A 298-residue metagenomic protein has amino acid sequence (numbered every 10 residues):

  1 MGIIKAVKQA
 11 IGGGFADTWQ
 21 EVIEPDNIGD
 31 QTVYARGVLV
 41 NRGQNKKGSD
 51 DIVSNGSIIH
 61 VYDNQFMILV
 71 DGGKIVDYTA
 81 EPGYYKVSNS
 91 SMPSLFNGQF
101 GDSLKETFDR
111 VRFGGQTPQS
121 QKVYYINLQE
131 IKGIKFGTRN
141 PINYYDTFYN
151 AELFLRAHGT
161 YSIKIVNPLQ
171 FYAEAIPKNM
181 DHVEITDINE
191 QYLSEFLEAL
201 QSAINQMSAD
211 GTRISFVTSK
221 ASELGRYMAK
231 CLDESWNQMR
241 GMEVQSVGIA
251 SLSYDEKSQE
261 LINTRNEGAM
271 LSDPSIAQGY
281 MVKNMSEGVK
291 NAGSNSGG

Functional and structural regions predicted by a protein language model:
M1-S253, V282: N-terminal hydrophobic membrane-entry segments
D255-G298: Assembly-interface segments of oligomeric complexes
